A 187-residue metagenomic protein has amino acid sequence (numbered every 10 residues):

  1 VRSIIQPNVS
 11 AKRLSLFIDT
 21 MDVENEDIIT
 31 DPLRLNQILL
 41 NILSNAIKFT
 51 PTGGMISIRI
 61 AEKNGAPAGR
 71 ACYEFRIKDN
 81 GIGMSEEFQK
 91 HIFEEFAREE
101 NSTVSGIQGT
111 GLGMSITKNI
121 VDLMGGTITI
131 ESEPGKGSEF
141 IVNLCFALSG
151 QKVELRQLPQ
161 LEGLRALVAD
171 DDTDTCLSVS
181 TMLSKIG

Functional and structural regions predicted by a protein language model:
P7, I82-G83: Glycine-rich G1-box
S10, S15-E26, K63: Conserved catalytic submotifs in the C-terminal HATPase_c
A11, I141-D170: Disordered, acidic interdomain junction associated with two-component signaling
A46-I47: Short helix-loop "hinge" at the ATP-lid/N-box region of the Bergerat-fold HATPase_c
M84-R98: Short conserved segment of the HATPase_c
Q108, G113, T117, A169: Short alpha-helical Gxxx[C/S/T] motif in the catalytic ATP-binding
